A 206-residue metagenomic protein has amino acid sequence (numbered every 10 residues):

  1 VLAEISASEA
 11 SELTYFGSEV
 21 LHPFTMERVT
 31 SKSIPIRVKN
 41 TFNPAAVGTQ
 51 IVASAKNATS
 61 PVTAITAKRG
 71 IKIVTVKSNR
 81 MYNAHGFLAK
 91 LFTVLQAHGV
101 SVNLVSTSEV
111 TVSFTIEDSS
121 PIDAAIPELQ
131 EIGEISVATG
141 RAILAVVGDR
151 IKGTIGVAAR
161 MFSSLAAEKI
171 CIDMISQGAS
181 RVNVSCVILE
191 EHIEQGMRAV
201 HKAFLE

Functional and structural regions predicted by a protein language model:
V1-A179, N183-E206: C-terminal catalytic "cap/lid" subdomain
